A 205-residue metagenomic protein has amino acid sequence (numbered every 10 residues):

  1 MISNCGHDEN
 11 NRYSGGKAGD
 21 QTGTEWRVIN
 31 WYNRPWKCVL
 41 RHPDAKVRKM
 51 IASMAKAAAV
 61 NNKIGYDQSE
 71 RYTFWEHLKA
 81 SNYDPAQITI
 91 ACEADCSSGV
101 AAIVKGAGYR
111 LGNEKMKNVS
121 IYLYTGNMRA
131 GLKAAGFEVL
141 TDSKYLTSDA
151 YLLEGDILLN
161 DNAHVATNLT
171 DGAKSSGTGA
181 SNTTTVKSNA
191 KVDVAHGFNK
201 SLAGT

Functional and structural regions predicted by a protein language model:
M1-K117, N162-H164, T185-S201: N-terminal capping segments
R110-V139: Short, basic/aromatic beta-hairpin or loop at an interaction surface
F137-D149: Short alpha-helix capping/helix-loop boundary micro-motifs
L152-D156: Loop/turn positions that initiate beta-strands
I157-L159, T167: Hydrophobic beta-strand signal
H164-A180: Short, compositionally biased
G204-T205: Long, intrinsically disordered, low-complexity transcriptional activation/regulatory regions
